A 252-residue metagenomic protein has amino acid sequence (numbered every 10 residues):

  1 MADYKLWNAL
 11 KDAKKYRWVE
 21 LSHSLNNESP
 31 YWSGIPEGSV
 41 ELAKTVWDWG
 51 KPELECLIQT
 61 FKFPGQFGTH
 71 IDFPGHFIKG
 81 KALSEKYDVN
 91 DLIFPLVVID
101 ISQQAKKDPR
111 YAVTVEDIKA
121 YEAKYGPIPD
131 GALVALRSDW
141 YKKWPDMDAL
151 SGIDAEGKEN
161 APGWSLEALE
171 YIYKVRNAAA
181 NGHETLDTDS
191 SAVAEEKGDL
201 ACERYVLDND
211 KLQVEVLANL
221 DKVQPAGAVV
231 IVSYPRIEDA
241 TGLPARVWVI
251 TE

Functional and structural regions predicted by a protein language model:
M1-E252: Active-/binding-site microenvironments in catalytic and ligand-binding cores
